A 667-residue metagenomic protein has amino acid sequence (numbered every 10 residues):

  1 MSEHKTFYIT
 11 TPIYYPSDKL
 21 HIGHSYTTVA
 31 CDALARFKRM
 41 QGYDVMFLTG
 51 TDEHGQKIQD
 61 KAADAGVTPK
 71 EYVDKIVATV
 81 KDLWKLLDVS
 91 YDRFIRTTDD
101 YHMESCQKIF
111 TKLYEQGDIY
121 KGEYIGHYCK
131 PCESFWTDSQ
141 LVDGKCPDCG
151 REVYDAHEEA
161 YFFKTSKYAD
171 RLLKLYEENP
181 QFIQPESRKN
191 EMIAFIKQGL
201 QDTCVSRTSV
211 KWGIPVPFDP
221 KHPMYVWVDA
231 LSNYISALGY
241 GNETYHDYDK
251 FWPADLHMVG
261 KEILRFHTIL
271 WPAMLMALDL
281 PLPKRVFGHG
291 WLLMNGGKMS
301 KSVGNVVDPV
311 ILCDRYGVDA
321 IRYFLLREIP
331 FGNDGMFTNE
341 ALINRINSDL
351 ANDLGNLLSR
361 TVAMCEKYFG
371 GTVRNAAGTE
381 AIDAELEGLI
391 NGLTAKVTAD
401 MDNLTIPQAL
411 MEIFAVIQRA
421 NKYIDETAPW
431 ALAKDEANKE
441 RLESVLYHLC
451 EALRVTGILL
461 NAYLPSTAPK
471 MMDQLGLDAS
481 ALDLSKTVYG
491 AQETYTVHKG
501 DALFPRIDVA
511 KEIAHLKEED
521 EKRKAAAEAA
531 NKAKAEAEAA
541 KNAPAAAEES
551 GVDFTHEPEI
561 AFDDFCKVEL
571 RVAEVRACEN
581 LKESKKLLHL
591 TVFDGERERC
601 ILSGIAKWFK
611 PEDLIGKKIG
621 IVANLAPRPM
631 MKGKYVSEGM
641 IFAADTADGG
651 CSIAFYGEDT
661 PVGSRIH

Functional and structural regions predicted by a protein language model:
M1-E3, F37-D44, A65, P69 (+8 more regions): Secondary-structure transition/capping motifs at alpha-helix termini and the adjoining loop/turn into the next element
S2-I76, I95-T111, E115, C132 (+7 more regions): N-terminal catalytic cores of NTP/NDP-binding nucleotidyl/phosphoryl-transfer enzymes
S2-T49, Y101-S105, C149, D155-K367 (+1 more regions): Structured secondary-structure scaffolds
A78-D92: A glycine-rich helix N-cap at a beta->alpha junction
Q116-A169, L173: Cys/His-rich short segments
K121, H127, E328, N333 (+3 more regions): Helix-rich, typically C-terminal accessory recognition domains appended to large enzymatic cores
A468-D564: Intrinsic disorder at enzyme termini
A540-H667: Phosphate-backbone binding interfaces of nucleic-acid-interacting proteins
